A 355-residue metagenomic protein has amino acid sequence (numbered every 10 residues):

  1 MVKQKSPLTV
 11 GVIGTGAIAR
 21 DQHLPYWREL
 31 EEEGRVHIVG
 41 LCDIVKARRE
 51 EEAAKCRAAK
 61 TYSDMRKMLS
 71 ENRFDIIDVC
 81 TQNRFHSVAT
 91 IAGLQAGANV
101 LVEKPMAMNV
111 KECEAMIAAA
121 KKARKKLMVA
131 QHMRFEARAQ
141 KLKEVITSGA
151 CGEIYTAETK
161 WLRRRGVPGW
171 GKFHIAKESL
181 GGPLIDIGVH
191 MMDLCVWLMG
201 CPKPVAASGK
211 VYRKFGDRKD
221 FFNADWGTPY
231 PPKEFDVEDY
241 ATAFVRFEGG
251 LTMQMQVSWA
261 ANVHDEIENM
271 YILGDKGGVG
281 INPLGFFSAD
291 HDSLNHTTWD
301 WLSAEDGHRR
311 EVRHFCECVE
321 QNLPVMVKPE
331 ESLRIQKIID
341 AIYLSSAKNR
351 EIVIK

Functional and structural regions predicted by a protein language model:
M1-C56: N-terminal Rossmann-like dinucleotide-binding module
M1-P7, V12-I13, I76-D78, E114 (+3 more regions): C-terminal helix-rich "cap/oligomerization" subdomain common to oxidoreductases
I18, A47, I281, W301-R313: Active-site loop of classical SDR/Rossmann-like NAD(P)-dependent oxidoreductases, centered on the catalytic Tyr-X3-Lys
I18, M133-E234, N349: Predominantly a Rossmann-like dinucleotide-binding segment in NAD(P)-dependent oxidoreductases
C56-A119: Beta-loop-alpha module in the N-terminal Rossmann-like domain of NAD(P)-dependent dehydrogenases, especially those
V102, L127-V129, E158, M255 (+1 more regions): Hydrophobic residues in well-ordered beta-strands that form the structural core
A115-H132, G152-A157: Rossmann-fold dehydrogenase core element
D193-G285, V312-L323: Contiguous beta-strand/loop segments that form the cofactor/metal-binding neighborhood of enzyme cores
